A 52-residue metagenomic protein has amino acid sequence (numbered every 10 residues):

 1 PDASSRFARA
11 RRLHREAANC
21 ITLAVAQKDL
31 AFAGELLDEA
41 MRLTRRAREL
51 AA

Functional and structural regions predicted by a protein language model:
P1-A52: Long, non-catalytic architectural segments outside compact domain cores
